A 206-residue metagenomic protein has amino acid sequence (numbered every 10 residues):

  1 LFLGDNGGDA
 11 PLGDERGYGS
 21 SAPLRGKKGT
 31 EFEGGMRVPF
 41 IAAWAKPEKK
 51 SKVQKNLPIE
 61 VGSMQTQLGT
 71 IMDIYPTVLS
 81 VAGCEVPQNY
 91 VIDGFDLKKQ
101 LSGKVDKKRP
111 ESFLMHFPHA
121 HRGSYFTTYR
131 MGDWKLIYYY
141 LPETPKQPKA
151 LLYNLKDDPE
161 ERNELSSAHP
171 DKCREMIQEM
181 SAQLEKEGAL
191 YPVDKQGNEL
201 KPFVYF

Functional and structural regions predicted by a protein language model:
L3-G4: Generic enzyme active-site microenvironment
G8-E31, E48-V53, L57-S63, Q67 (+2 more regions): C-terminal cap/loop subdomain of S1 sulfatases and analogous C-terminal strand-loop tails that border
G34: Ligand-binding/active-site lining segments
R37-V38: Catalytic cores of eukaryotic secretory-pathway lumenal/extracellular enzymes that build and remodel glycoconjugates
I41-A43: Short beta-strand-to-turn element immediately C-terminal to the catalytic PLP-Schiff-base lysine in fold type I
I74, M131, L141-K149, L155-F206: Long, internal low-complexity/basic segments
